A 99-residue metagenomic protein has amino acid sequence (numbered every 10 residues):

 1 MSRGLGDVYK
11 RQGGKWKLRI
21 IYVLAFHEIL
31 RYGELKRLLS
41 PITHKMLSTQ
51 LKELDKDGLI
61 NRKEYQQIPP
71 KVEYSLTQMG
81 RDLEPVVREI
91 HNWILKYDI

Functional and structural regions predicted by a protein language model:
M1-Y9: Single conserved hydrophobic/aromatic residue that forms the stacking wall/gate of nucleotide- or nucleobase-binding
G13, Y22-F26: Short, locally clustered residues in the helix-turn-helix/winged-helix DNA-binding domain
W16, H27-G33: Short capping segments at the starts of secondary-structure elements
W16-K17, M79: N-terminal positioning helix adjacent to the helix-turn-helix/winged-helix DNA-binding module
R19-Y22, D82: Pre-recognition alpha-helix immediately N-terminal to the DNA-recognition helix within helix-turn-helix or winged-helix
R31, T43, S75-T77: Residues that mark the N-terminal boundary/hinge immediately upstream of a DNA-recognition element
G33-R62, P69: Canonical helix-turn-helix DNA-binding module
Q66-R88: Basic, amphipathic "hinge/linker" alpha-helix immediately C-terminal to the N-terminal HTH DNA-binding motif
